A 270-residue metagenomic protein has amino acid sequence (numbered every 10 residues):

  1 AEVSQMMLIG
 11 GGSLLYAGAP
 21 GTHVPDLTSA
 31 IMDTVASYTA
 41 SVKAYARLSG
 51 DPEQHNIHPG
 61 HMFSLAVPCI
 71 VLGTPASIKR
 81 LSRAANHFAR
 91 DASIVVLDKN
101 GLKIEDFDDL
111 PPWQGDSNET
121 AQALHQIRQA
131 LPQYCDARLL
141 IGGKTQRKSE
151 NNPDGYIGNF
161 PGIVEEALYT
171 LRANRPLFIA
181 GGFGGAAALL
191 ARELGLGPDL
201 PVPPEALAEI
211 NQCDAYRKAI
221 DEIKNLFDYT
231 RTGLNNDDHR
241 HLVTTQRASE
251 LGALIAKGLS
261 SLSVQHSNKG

Functional and structural regions predicted by a protein language model:
E2-H266: Acidic/glycine-enriched connector segments
